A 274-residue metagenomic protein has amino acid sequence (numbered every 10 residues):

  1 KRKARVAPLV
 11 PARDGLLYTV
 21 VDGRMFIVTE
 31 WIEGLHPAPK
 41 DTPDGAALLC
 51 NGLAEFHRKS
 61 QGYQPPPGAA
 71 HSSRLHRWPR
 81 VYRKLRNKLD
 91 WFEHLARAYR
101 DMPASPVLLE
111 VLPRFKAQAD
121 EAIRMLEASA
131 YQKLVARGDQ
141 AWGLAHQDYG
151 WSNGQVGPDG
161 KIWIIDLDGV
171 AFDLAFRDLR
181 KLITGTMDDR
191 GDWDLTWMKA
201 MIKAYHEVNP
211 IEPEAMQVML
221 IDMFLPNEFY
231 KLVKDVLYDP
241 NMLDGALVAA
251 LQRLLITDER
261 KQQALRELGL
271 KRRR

Functional and structural regions predicted by a protein language model:
K1-H71: ATP-binding pocket architecture of kinase catalytic cores
L9, R124-L179: Active-site acidic catalytic loop and adjacent metal/ATP-binding pocket of ATP-dependent phosphoryl transfer enzymes
F26-P39, G62, N87-D101, L182 (+1 more regions): A glycine-centered beta->alpha junction motif in the catalytic cores of kinase/phosphotransferase enzymes
P37, P67-L144, R253: ATP-dependent phospho-/nucleotidyl transfer catalytic cores
K40-L48, A171, D189-W193: Short alpha-helix boundary/capping segments
F176-P210, M223-M242: Active-site activation/catalytic loop segments of kinase-like enzymes and analogous catalytic loops in related
F229-R274: ATP/Mg2+ or Mg2+-diphosphate-binding catalytic cores that bind nucleotide phosphates or diphosphates via glycine-rich
